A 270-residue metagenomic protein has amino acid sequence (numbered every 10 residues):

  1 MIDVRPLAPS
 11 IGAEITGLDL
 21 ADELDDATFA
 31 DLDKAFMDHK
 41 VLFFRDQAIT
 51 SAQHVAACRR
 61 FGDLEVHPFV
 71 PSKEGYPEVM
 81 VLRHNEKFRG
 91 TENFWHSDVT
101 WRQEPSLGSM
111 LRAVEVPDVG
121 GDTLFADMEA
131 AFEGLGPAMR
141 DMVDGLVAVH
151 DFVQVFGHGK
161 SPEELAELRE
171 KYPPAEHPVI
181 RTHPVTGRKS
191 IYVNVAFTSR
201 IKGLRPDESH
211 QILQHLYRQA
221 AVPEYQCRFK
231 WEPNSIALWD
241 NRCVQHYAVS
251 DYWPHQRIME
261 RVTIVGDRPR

Functional and structural regions predicted by a protein language model:
M1-I236, N241-R270: Non-heme Fe(II) oxygenase catalytic core, chiefly the N-lobe of the double-stranded beta-helix
